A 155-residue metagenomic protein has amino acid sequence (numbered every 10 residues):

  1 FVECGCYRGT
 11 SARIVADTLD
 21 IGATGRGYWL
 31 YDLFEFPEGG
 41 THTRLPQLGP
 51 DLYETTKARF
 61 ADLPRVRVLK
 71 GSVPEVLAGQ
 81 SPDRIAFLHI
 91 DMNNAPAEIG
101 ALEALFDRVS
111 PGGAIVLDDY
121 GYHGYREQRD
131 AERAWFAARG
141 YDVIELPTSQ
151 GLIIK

Functional and structural regions predicted by a protein language model:
F1-K155: S-adenosylmethionine/decaboxylated-SAM
